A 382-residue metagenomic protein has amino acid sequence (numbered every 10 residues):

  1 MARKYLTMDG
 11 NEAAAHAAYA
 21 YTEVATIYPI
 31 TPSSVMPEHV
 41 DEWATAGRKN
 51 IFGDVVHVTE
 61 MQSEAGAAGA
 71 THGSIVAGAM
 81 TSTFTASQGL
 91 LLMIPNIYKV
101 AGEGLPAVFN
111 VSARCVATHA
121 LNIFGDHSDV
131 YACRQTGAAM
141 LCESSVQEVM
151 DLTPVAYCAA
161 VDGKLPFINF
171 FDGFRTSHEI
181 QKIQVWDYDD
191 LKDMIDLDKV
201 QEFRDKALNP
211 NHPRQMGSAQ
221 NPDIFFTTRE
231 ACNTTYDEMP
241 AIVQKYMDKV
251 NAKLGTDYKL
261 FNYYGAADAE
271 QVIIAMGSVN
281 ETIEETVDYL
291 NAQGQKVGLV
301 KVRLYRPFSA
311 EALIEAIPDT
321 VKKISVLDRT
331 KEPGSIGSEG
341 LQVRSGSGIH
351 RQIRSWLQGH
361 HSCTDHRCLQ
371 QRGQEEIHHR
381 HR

Functional and structural regions predicted by a protein language model:
M1-A132, G137, P154, G173-F174 (+1 more regions): Thiamine diphosphate
T7-A13, D248-Q271: Glycine-/acidic-rich phosphate or pyrophosphate-binding loops and their flanking alpha/beta elements
D41-A44, Y98-A101, Y157-A159, Q184-D187 (+3 more regions): Short, solvent-exposed amphipathic alpha-helical segments in soluble enzyme and RNA/protein-processing domains
F52-V56, F167-N262: Conformationally flexible catalytic loops at phosphate/diphosphate-handling active centers
H119-I123, I242-Y258, A275-I283, R303-S309: A general structural motif
I123-G173, L197, G346-L357, R367: Conserved thiamine diphosphate
A267-Q295, F308-E315: Redox- and metal-dependent alpha/beta enzyme cores, enriched for Fe-S-associated oxidoreductases and cofactor-handling
K323, L327-R382: Peripheral docking tails and interdomain loops at the edges of cofactor- or intermediate-handling domains
